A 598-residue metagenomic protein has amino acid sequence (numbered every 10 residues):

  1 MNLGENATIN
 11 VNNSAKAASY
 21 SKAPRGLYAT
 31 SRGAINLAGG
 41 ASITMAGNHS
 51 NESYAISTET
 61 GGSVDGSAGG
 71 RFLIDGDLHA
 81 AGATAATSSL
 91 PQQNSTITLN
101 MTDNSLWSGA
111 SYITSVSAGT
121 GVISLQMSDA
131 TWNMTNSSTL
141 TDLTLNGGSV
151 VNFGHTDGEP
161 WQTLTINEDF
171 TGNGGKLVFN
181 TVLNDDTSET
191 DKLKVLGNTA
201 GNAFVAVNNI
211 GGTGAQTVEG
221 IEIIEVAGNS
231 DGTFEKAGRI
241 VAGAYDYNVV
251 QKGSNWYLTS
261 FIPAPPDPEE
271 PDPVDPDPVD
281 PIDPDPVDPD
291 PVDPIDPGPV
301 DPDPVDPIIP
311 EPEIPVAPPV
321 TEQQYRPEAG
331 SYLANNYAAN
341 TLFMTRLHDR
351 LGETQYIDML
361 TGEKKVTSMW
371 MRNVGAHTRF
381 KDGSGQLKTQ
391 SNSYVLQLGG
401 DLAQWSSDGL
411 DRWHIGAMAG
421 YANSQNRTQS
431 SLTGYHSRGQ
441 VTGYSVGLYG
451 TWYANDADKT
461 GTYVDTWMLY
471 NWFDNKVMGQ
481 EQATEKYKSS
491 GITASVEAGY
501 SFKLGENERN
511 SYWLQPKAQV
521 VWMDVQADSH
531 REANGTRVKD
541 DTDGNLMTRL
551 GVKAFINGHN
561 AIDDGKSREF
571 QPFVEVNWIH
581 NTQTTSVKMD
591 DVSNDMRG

Functional and structural regions predicted by a protein language model:
K22-P24, R32, S53, G61 (+8 more regions): Transmembrane beta-barrel architecture of outer membranes
M45-G47, E59, S63-N198, N202 (+2 more regions): Extracellular beta-solenoid/beta-roll
D77, A110, V178, S368-R372 (+5 more regions): Residue-level detector of the transmembrane beta-barrel scaffold of outer-membrane proteins
T181, N209, E219-V226, E235-S391: Interface/linker segment at the passenger-translocator junction of Type V secretion outer-membrane proteins
E219, G385, R427-S431, K476-Q480 (+2 more regions): Outer-membrane beta-barrel and related beta-rich outer-membrane complex signature in Gram-negative bacteria
P310-E508: Outer membrane beta-barrel translocator domains of Type V secretion systems
A376-T378, A422-N426, L469-N475, V521-A527 (+2 more regions): Structural signature of outer-membrane beta-barrel domains
G447, D524, R537-G598: Outer membrane beta-barrel transmembrane domains
